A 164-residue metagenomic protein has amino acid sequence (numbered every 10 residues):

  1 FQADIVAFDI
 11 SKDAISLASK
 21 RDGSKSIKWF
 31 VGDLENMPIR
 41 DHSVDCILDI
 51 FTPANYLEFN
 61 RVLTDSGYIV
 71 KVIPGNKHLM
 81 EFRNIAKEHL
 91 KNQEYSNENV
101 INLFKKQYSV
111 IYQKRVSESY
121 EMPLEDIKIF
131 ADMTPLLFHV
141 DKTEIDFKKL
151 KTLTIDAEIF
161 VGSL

Functional and structural regions predicted by a protein language model:
F1-M37: Class I SAM-dependent methyltransferase SAM/SAH-binding core
D9-I10, P74, S96: Short beta->alpha hinge that forms the Motif I/post-I loop of the SAM-binding pocket
S16-S19, R40-D41, L79-I85, L103: Short, charged, surface-exposed secondary-structure boundary motifs
E35-I47: A short acidic, Gly/Pro-enriched loop at the edge of an enzyme's catalytic core that lines a small-molecule cofactor
F51-D65: A short, conserved alpha-helix within the catalytic core of class I
S66-L79: Conserved beta-strand signature within the Rossmann-like core of class I S-adenosyl-L-methionine
R83-V110: Conserved Class I S-adenosyl-L-methionine
K114-L164: Conserved Class I S-adenosyl-L-methionine
